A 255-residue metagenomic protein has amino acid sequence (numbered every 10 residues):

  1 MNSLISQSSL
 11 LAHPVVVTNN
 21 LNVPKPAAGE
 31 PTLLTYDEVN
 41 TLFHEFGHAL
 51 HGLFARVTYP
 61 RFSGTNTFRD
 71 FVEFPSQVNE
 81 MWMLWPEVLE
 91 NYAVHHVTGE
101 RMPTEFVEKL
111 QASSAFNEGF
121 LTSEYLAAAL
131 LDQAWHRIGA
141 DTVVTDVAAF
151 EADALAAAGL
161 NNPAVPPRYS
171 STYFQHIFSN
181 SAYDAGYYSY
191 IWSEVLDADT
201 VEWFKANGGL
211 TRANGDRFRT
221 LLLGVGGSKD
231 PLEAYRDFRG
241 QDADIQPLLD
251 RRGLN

Functional and structural regions predicted by a protein language model:
M1-N255: Cation-handling catalytic/transport regions enriched in His/Asp/Glu
